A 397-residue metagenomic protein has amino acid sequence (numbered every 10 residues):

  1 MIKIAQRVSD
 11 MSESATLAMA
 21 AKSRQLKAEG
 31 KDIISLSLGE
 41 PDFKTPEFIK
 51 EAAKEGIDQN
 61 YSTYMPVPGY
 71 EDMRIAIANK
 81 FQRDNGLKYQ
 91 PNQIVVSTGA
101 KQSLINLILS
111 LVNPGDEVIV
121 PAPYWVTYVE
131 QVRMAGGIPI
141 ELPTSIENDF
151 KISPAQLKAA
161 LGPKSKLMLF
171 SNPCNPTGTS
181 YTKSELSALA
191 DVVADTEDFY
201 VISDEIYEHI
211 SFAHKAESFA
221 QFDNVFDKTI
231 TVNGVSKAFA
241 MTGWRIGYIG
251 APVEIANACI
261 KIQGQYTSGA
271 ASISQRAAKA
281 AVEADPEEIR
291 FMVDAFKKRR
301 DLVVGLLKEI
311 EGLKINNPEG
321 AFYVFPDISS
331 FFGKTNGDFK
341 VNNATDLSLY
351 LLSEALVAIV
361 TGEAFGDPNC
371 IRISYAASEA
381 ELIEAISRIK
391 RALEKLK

Functional and structural regions predicted by a protein language model:
I2-I4, V8, S12-S14, M19 (+4 more regions): PLP-dependent class I/II
R24, A78, Q82, I108-L109: Generic structural signal for well-ordered alpha-helical scaffold segments
S37-E40, E55-M73: A glycine-/small-polar-enriched, mobile loop at the entrance of the PLP active site in fold-type I
Y64-S97: Conserved N-terminal alpha-helix of the aminotransferase class I/II PLP-enzyme fold
